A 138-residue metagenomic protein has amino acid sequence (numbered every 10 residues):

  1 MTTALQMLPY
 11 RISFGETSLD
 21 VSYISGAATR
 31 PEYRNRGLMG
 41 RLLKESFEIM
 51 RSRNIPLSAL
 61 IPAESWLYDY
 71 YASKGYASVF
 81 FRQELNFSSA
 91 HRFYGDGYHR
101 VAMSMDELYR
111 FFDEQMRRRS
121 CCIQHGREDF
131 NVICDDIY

Functional and structural regions predicted by a protein language model:
M1, S25, S65-W66, E84: Core nucleotidyl-transferase/polymerase catalytic module
M1-A27, Q115-Y138: A conserved beta-strand-loop-helix scaffold within acyl/acetyltransferase catalytic domains
Y10, A27, A63-S65, Y76: An acidic- and aromatic-residue-enriched active-site/binding cleft used to recognize and process polar
G26-T29, N35-E48, S73: Conserved acetyl-CoA-binding loop-helix of GNAT-fold acetyltransferases
R30, I61, R82: Conserved residues at the C-terminal ends of beta-strands
L43, M50-A63: Conserved GNAT acetyl-CoA-binding A-motif
Y70-Y76: Conserved active-site tyrosine of GNAT-family acetyltransferases
S78-Y138: Amide-forming acyltransferase catalytic core, primarily the GNAT-like/NAT-type and related acyltransferase folds
